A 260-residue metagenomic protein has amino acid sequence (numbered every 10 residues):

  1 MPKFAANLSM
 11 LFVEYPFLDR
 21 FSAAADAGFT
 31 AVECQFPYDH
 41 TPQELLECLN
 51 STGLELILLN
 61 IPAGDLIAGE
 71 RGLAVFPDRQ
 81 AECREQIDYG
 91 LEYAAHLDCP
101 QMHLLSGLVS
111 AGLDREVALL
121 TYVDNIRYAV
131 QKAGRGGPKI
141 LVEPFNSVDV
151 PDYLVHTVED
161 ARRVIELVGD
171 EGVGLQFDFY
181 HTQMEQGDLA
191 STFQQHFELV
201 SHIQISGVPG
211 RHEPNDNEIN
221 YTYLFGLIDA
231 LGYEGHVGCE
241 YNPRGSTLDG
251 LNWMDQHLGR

Functional and structural regions predicted by a protein language model:
M1-G28, Y38, D98-P100, V155-F177 (+1 more regions): Histidine-acidic metal/acid-base catalytic patches
M1-S9, L58-L73, S106-S110, F145: N-terminal small/glycine-rich loop or linker at the start of catalytic domains across soluble metabolic enzymes
E33, I57-N60, H103, L141 (+2 more regions): Conserved beta-strand positions in the central sheet of alpha/beta enzyme cores
E33-T52, N60, S106-D114, D149 (+1 more regions): Glycine-rich, proline-tolerant flexible connector loops at the mouths of alpha/beta enzymes
D39-L56, Q86-L97, V123-G134, D188-Q195: Short amphipathic alpha-helices and their capping/turn segments at secondary-structure boundaries
Q43-E47, G69-G72, D114-E116, Y153-V155 (+2 more regions): Short secondary-structure transition/capping segments
C48-D65, Y122-R135, E159-V168, G226-L227 (+1 more regions): Alpha-helix-loop-beta-strand connector modules within alpha/beta enzyme cores
L73-G174: Active-site acidic/histidine proton-transfer and metal-coordination neighborhood in alpha/beta enzyme cores
